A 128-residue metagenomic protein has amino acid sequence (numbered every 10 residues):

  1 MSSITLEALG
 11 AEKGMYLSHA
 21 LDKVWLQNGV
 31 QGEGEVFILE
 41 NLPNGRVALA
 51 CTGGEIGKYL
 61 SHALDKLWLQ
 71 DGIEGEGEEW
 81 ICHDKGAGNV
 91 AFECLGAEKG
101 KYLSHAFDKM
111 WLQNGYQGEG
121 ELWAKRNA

Functional and structural regions predicted by a protein language model:
M1-A128: Lectin-like carbohydrate-binding module/patch detector with strong preference for beta-trefoil
